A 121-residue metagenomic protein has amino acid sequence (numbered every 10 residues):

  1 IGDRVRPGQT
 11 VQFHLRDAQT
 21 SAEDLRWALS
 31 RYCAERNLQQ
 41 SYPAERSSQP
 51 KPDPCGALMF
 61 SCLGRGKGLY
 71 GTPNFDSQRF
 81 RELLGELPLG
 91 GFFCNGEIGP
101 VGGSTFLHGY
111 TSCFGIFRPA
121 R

Functional and structural regions predicted by a protein language model:
I1-R121: Hydrophobic alpha/beta core scaffold segments
